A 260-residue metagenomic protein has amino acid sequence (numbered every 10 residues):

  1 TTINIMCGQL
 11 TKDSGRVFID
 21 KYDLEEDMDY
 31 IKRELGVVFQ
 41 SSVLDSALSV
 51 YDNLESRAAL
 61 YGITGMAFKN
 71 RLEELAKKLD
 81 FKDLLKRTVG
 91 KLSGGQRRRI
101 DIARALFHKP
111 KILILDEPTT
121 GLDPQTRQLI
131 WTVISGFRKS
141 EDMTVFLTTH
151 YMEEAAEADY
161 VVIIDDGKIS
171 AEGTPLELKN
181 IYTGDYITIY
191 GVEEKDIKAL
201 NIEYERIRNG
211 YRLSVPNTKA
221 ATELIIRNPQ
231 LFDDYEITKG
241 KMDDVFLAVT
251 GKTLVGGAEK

Functional and structural regions predicted by a protein language model:
G15-D23, I31: Conserved ABC transporter NBD signature motif
E55, A59, M66-L84: Conserved ABC ATPase "signature" region
T88-L92: Conserved ABC ATPase signature
K109: Conserved catalytic motifs of ABC-family nucleotide-binding domains
L113-D116: Catalytic Walker B motif of ABC-type/P-loop ATPase nucleotide-binding domains
T183-T253: Short, charged/small-residue-rich alpha-helical element at the C-terminal edge of ABC transporter nucleotide-binding
